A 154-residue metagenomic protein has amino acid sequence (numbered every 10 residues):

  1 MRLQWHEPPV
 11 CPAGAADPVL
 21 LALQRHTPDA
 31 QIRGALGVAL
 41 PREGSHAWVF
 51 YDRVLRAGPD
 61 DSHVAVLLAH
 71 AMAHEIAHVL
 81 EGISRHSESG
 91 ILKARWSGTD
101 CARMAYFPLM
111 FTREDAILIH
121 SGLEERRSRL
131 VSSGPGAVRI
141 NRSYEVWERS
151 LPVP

Functional and structural regions predicted by a protein language model:
M1-V79: Metzincin-family zinc-dependent endopeptidase catalytic domain
G14, D29, F107, P152-P154: Intrinsic structural disorder
D52-R53, P108, R113, V146: Intrinsically disordered, low-complexity regions enriched in small/polar residues
A65-H70, I76-P135: The catalytic-center signature of Zn2+-dependent metalloproteases
V131-P154: Pan-zinc metallopeptidase signature
